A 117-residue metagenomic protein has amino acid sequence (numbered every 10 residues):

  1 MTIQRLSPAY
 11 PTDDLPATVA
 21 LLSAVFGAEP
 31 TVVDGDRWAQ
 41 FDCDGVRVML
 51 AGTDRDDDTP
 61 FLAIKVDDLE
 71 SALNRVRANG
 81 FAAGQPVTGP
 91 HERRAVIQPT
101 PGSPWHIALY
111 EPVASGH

Functional and structural regions predicted by a protein language model:
M1, A78-H117: Vicinal oxygen chelate
M1-V19, R47, P60-I64, A108-H117: N-terminal beta-strand motif that seeds the catalytic metal site of vicinal oxygen chelate
R5-D13, F41-D44, D54-N79, R93-T100: Vicinal oxygen chelate
T18-S23, V76, G102: Conserved active-site tyrosine of GNAT-family acetyltransferases
V25-F26, N79: Structural motif
G27-P60, I97, P104-P112: Conserved short beta-strand elements that form part of the metal-binding/catalytic scaffold of enzyme active sites
